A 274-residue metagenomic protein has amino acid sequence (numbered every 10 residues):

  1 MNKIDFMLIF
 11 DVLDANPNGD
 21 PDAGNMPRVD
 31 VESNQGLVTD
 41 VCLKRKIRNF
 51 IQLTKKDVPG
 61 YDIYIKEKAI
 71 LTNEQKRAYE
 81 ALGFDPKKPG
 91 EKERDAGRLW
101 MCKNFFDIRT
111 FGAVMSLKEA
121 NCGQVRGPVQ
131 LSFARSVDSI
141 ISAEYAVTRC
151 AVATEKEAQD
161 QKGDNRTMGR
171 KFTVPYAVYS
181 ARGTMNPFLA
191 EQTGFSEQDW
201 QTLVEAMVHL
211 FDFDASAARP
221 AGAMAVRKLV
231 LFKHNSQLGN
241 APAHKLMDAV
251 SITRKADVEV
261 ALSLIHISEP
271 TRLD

Functional and structural regions predicted by a protein language model:
M1-Y79: An N-terminal structural lobe/cap that precedes and organizes the functional/catalytic core across diverse proteins
V12-D14, R135-V137, G183-L189: Beta-strand elements of well-folded, non-transmembrane domains
Q52-A153, H234-L238: Extended, compositionally biased
I70-Q75, D138, D214-H244: Short, conserved secondary-structure transition motifs
Q130, R135-R182: Charged, well-structured binding/catalytic surfaces in domain cores that contact anionic ligands
G163-L229: A contiguous, surface-oriented mixed alpha/beta subdomain in the mid-to-C-terminal portion of proteins that forms
A241-A256: Eukaryote-biased recognition of C-terminal alpha-helical segments
I265-D274: Single conserved hydrophobic/aromatic residue that forms the stacking wall/gate of nucleotide- or nucleobase-binding
